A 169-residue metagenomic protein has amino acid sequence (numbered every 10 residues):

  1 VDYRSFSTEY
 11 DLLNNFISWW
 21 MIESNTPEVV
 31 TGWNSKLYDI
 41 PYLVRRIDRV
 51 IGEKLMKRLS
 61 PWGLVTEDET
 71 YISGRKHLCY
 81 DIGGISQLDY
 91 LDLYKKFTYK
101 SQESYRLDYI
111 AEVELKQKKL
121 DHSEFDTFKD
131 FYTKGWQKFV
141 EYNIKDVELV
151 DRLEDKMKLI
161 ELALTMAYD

Functional and structural regions predicted by a protein language model:
V1-R45, R49-K54, T133-Y142: A conserved hydrophobic secondary-structure block that centers on an alpha-helix together with its immediately flanking
L59-S60, L64-D169: Conserved "right-hand" nucleotidyltransferase catalytic core of DNA-directed polymerases
